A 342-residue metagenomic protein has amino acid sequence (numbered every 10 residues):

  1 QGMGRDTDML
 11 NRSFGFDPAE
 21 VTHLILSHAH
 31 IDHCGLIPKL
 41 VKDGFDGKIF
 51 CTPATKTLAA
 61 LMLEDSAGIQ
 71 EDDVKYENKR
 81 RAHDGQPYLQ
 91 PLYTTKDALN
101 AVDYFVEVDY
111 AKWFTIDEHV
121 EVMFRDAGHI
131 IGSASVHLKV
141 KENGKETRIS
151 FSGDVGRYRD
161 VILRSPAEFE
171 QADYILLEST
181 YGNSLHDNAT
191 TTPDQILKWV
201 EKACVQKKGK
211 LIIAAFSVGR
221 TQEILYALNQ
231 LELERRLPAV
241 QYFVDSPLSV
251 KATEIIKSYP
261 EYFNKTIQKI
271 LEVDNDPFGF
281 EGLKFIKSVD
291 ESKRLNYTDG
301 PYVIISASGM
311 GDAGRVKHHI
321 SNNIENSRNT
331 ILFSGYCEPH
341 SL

Functional and structural regions predicted by a protein language model:
Q1-A19, N100-R164, D290-D299, V303 (+1 more regions): Core dinuclear metal-dependent hydrolase active-site scaffold
Q1-G47, C51-A101, F105, V155-S165: Pre-active-site segment of Zn-dependent metallo-hydrolases
G4, C34-G35, A60, I131-A134 (+8 more regions): Short helix/loop capping segments that flank catalytic or ligand/cofactor-binding pockets
P18, D43-G44, A167-Q171, L237 (+1 more regions): Short, conserved loop/helix-junction motifs that constitute active-site signature segments in enzyme catalytic cores
V21-H30, I37, I49-T52, F124-A127 (+6 more regions): Active-site neighborhood of phospho(di)ester-bond hydrolases with catalytic His/Asp-centered motifs
S66-I130, P260-D299: Metallo-beta-lactamase
V122, D126, A134-K139, N143-A227 (+1 more regions): Functional cores that coordinate and move charged inorganic groups
L197-S341: Hard-cation-handling environments
